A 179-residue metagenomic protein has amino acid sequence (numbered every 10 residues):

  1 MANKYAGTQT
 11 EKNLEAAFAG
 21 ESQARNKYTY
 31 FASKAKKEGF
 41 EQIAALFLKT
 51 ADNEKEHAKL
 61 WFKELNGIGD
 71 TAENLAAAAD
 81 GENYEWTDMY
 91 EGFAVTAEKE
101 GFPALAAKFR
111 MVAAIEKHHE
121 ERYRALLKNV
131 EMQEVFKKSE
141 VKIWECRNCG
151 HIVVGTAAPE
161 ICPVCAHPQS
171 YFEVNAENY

Functional and structural regions predicted by a protein language model:
M1-Y179: Non-heme di-metal
